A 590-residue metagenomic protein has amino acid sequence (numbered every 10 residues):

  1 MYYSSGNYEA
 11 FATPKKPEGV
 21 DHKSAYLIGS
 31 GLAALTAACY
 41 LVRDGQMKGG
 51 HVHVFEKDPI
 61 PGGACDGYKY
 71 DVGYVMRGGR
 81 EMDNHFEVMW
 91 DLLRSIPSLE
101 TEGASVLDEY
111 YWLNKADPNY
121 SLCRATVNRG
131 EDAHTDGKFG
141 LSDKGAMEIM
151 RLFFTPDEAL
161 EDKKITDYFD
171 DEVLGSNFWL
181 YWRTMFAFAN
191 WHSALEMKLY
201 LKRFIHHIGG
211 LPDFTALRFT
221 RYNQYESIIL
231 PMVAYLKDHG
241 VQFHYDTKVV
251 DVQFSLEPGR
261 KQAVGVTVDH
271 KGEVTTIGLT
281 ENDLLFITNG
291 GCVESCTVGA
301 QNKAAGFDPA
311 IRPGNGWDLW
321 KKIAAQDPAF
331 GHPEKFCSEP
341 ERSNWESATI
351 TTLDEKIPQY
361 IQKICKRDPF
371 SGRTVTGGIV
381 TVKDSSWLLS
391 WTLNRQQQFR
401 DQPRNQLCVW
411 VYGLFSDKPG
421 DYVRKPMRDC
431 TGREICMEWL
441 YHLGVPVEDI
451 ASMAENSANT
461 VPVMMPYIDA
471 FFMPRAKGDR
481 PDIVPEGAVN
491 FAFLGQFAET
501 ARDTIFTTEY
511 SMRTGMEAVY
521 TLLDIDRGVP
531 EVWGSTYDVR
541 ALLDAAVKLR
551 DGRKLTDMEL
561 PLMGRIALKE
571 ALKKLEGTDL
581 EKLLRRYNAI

Functional and structural regions predicted by a protein language model:
M1-A25, R43-H51, K69, L549-I590: Extreme N-terminal leader/targeting segments of oxidoreductases
M1-Y3, A37, L41, G45-N84 (+6 more regions): Beta1-alpha1 glycine-rich phosphate/pyrophosphate-binding loop at the start of Rossmann-like nucleotide-binding domains
T13, G19-E148: N-terminal glycine-rich phosphate/pyrophosphate-binding loop and immediately adjacent elements
L99-H206, L217-F219: Rossmann-like flavin
G103-Y111, Y245, R527-Y537: Short, glycine/acidic-rich hinge or "gate" loops at secondary-structure transitions that mediate conformational
Y120-S121, A125, D479-P481, F497-F506 (+1 more regions): Glycine- and aromatic-enriched mobile tails/lids
K202-L284, T288-G290, N302-K303, D308-W317: Helical element adjacent to the flavin cofactor pocket in flavoenzyme catalytic cores
I205-T220, N282-L284, N289-T514, Y520-G534: C-terminal segments that line or cap access tunnels to active or ligand-binding sites in enzymes and enzyme-associated
